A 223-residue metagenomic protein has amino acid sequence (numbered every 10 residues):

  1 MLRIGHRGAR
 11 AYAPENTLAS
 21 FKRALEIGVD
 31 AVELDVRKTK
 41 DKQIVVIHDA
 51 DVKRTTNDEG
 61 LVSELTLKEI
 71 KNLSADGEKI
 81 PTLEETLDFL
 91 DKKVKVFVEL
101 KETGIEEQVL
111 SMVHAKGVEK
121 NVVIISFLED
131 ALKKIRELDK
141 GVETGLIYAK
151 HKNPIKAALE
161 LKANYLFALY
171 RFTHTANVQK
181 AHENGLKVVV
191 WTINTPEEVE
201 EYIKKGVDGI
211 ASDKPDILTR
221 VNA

Functional and structural regions predicted by a protein language model:
M1-A223: Phosphate-group recognition and catalysis centered on beta-loop-alpha active-site segments
